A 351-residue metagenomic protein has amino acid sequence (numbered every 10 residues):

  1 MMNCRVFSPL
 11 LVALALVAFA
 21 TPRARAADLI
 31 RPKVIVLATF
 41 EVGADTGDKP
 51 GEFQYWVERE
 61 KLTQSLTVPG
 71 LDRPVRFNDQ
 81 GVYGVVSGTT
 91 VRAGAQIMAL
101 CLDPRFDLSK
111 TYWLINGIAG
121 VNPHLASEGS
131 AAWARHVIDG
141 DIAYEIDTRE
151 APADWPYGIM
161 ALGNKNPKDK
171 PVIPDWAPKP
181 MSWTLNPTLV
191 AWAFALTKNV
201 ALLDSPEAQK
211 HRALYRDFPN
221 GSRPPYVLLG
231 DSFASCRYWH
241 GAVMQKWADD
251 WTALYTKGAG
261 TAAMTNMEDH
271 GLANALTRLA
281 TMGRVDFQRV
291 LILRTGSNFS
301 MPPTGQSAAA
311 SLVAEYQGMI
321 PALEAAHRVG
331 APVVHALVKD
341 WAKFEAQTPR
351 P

Functional and structural regions predicted by a protein language model:
M1-C4: N-terminal secretory signal peptides that target proteins for export/translocation
V6-F7, D28: N-terminal intrinsically disordered, low-complexity tails enriched in polar/charged
S8-A18: Bacterial N-terminal signal peptides
T21-A26: Sec/Tat signal peptide C-region and signal peptidase I cleavage site
A27-P351: Accessory terminal and edge-of-domain segments that mediate assembly/interaction and cofactor placement around
